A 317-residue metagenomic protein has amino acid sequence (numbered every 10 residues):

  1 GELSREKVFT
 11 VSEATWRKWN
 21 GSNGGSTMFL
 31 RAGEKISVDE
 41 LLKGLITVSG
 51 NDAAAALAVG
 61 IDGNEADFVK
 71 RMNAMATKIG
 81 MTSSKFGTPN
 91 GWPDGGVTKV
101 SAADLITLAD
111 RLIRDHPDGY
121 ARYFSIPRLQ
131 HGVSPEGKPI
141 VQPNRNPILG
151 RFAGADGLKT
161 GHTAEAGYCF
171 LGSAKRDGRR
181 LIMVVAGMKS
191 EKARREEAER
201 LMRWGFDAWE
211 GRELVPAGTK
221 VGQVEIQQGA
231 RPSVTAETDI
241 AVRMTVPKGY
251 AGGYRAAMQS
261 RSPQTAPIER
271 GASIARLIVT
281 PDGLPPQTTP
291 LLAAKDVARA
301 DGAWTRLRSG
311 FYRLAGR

Functional and structural regions predicted by a protein language model:
G1-A103, D110-R114: Active-site-adjacent loops and short helices of periplasmic peptidoglycan-processing enzymes
M81, G96-R317: Domain-terminus/edge residues, biased toward the C-terminal soluble/receptor-binding domains of extracytoplasmic
